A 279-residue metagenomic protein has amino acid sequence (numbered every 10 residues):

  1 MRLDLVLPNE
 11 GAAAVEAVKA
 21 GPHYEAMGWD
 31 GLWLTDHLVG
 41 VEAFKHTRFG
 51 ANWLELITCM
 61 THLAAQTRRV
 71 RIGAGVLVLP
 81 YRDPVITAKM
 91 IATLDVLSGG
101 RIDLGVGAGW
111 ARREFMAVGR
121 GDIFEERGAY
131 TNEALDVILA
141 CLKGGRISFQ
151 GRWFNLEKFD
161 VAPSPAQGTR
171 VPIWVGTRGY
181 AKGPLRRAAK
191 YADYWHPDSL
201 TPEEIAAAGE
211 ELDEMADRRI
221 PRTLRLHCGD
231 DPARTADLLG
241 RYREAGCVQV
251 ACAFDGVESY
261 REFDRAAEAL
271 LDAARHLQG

Functional and structural regions predicted by a protein language model:
M1-G279: Active-site-adjacent structural elements that line small-molecule/cofactor binding pockets in enzymes
